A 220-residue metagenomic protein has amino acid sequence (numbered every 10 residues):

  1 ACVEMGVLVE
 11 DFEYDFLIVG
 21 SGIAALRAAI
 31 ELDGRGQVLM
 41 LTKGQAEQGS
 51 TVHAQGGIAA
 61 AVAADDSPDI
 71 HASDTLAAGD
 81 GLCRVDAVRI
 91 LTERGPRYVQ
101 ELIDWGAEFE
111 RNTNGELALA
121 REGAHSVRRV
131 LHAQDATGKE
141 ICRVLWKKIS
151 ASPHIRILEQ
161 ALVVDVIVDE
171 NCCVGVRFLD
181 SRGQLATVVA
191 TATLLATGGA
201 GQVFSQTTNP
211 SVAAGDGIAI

Functional and structural regions predicted by a protein language model:
A1-V19, I23-A25: Generic start-of-chain signal for non-secretory N-termini
D11-Y14, R182-A192: Core beta-strand elements of the Rossmann-like FAD/NAD(P) dinucleotide-binding domain in flavoenzyme oxidoreductases
F16-M40: N-terminal Rossmann-like FAD-binding beta1-loop-alpha1 element of flavoenzymes
V19, A60, L195-A196: Redox-cofactor binding/interface segments in oxidoreductases and associated redox assembly factors
S21, Q134, G183-A186, V203-A213: Alpha-helix N-cap/helix-initiation motif
A28-A29, V99, G217-I218: Generic hydrophobic/aromatic pocket-lining and core-packing "Φ" positions
Q37, T42-C173, F178-D180, Q202: Conserved N-terminal/central alpha/beta ligand/cofactor-binding core
A192-I220: Glycine-rich loop(s) and the adjacent beta-strand/alpha-helix scaffold that form part
